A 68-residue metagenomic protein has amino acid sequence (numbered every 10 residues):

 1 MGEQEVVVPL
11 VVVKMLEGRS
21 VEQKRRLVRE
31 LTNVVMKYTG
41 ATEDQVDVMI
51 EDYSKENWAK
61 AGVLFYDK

Functional and structural regions predicted by a protein language model:
G2-K68: A domain-level signal for the structural core that forms small-molecule/cofactor-binding pockets and catalytic centers
